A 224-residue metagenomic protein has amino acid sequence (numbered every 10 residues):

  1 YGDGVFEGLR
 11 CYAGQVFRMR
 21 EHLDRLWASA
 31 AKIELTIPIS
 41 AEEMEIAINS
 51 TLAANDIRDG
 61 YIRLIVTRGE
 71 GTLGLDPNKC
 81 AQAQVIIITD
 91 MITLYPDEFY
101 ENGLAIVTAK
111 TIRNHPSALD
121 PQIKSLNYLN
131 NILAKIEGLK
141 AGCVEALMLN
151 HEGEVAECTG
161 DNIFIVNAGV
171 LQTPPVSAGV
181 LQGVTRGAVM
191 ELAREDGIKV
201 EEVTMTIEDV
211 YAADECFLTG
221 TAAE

Functional and structural regions predicted by a protein language model:
Y1-L147, H151-E154, E191-E224: Conserved alpha/beta cores of soluble small-molecule-handling proteins
T67, T159, T173-P174, T185 (+1 more regions): Ser/Thr-centric signal marking residues that sit in or immediately flank functional binding/regulatory motifs
L147, E152-V176, Q182: Glycine- and Gly-Pro-enriched alpha-helical subdomains that act as flexible, kink-prone "lid/hinge" or packing modules
T159, G179-G197: Catalytic-pocket segment enriched in acidic/His residues
V176-G179, V203-M205: Short, glycine/charged-rich beta-strand-loop motifs at protein surfaces that mediate ligand recognition and catalysis
